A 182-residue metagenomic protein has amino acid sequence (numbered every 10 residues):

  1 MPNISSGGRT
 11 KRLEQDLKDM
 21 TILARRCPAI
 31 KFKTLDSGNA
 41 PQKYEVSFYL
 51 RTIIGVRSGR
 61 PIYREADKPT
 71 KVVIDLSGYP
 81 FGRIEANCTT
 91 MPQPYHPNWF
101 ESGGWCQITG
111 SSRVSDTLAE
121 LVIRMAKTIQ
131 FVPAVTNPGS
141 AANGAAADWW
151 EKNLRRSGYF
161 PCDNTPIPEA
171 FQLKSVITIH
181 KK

Functional and structural regions predicted by a protein language model:
M1-K68, Y79-K182: UBC/E2-like fold recognition across ubiquitin and ubiquitin-like conjugation systems, capturing catalytically active
V73-Y79: Short beta-strand micro-motifs enriched in acidic
